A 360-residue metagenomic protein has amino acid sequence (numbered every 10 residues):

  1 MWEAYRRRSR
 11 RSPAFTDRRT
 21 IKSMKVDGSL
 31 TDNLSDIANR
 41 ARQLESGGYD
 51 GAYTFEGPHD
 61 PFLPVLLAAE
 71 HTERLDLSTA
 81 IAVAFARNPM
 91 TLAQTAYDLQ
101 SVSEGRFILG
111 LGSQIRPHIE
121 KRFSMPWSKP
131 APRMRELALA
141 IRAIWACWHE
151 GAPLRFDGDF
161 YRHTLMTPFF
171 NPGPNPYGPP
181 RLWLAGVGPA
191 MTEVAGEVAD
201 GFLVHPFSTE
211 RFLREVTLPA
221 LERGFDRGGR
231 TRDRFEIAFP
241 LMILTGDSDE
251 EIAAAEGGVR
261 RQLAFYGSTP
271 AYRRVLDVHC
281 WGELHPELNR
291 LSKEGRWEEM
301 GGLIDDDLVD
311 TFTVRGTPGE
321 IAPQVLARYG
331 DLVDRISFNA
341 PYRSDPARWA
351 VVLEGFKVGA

Functional and structural regions predicted by a protein language model:
R7-S9, P13-A360: Active-site-adjacent structural elements that line small-molecule/cofactor binding pockets in enzymes
